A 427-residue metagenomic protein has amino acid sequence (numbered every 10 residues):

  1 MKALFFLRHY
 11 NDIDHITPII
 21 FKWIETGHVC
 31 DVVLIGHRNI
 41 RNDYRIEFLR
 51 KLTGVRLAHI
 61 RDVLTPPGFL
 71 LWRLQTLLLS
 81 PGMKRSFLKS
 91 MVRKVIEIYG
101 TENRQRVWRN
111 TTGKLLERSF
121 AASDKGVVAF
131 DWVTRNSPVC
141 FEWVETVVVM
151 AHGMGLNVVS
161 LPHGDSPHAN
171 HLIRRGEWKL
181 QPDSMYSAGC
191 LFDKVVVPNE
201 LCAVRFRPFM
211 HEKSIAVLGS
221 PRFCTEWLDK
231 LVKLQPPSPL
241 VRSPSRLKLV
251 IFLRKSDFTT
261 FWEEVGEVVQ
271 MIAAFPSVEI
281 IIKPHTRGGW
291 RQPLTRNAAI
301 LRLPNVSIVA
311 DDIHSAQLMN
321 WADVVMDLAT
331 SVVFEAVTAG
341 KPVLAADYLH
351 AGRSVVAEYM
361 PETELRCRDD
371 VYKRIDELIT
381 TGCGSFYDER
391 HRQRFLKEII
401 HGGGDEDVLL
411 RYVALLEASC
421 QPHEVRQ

Functional and structural regions predicted by a protein language model:
M1, G126, S245-L249: Nucleotide donor/acceptor-binding cores
L4-W227, G288, V333: Active-site and donor-binding regions of nucleotide-sugar-utilizing enzymes
L57-D62, S307-D311, E362-R374: Short acidic-hydrophobic, aromatic-tinged amphipathic segments that line or gate anion-handling sites
L116-E117, M185, V268, N297 (+1 more regions): Acidic, amphipathic alpha-helical patches
F209, V217, S331-I400: Catalytic binding pocket for nucleotide-activated donors in carbohydrate/polymer assembly enzymes
L218-N297: Conserved catalytic-core segment of nucleotide-activated headgroup transferases in glycan assembly
R222, T286-A339: Donor nucleotide-activated moiety binding/catalytic core segment of transferases that use nucleotide-activated donors
I400-Q427: C-terminal alpha-helical cap of glycosyltransferases
